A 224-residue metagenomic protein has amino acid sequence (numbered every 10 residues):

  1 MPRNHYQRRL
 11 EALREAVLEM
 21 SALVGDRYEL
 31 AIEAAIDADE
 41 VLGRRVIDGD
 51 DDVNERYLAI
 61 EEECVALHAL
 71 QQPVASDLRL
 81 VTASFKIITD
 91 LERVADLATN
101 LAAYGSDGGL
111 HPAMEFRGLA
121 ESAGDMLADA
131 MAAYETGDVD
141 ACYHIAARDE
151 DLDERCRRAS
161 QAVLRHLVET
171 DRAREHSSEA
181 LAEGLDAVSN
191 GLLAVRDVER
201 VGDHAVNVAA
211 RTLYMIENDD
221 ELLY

Functional and structural regions predicted by a protein language model:
M1-Y224: Cytosolic, long alpha-helical scaffolding segments
